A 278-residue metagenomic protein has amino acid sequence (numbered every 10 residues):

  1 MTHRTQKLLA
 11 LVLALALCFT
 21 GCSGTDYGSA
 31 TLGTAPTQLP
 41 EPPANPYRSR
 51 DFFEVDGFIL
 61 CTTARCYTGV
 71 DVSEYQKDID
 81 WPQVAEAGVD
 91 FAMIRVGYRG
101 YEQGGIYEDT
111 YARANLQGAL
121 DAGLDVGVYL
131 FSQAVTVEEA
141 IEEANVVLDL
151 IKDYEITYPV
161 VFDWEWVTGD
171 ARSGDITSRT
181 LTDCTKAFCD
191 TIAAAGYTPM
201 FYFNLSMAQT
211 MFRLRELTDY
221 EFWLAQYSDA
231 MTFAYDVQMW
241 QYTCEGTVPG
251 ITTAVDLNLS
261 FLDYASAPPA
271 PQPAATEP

Functional and structural regions predicted by a protein language model:
M1-L9: Bacterial N-terminal signal peptides that target proteins for export
L11-L17: Hydrophobic helical h-region of N-terminal Sec-dependent signal peptides in bacterial secretory/periplasmic proteins
F19-G21: C-terminal motif of bacterial Sec signal peptides marking the signal peptidase cleavage site
S23-D26: Bacterial signal peptide processing site
L32-D78, P82, R215-P278: Functionally critical loop-and-helix segments that line ligand-binding/catalytic clefts of soluble enzyme domains
T62-A187, A193-A195: Substrate-binding cleft of extracellular glycoside hydrolase catalytic domains
V126, T198-M200, F222: Hydrophobic anchor at the start of a short beta-strand that flanks the dinucleotide cofactor-binding loop
G196-Q209: Aromatic-lined carbohydrate-recognition surfaces of secreted/lumenal glycan-active proteins
